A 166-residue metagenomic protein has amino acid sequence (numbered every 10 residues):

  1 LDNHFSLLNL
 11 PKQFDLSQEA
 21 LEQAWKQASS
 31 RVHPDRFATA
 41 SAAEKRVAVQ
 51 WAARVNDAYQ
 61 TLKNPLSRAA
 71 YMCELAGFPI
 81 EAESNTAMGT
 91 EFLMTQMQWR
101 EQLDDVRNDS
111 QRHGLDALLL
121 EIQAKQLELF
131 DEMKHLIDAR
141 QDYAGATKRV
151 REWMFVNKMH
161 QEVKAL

Functional and structural regions predicted by a protein language model:
L1-L166: C-terminal accessory/regulatory regions appended to core domains
